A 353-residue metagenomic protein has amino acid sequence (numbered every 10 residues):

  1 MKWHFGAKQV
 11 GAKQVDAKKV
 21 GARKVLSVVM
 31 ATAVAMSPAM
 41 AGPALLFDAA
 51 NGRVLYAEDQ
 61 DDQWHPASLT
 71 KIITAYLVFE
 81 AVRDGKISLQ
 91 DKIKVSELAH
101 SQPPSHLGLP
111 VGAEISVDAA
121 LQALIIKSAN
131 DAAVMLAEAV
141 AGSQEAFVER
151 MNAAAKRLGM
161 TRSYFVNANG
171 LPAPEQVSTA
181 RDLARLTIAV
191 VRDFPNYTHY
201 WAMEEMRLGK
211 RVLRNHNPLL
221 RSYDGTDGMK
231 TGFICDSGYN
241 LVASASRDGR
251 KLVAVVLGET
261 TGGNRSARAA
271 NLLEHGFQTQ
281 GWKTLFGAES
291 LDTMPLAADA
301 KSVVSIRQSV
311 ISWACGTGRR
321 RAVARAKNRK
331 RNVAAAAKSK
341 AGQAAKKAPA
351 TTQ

Functional and structural regions predicted by a protein language model:
M1-G21: N-terminal secretory signal peptides that target proteins for export/translocation
K2, A31-R181, I188-V191: Active-site-adjacent loops and short helices of periplasmic peptidoglycan-processing enzymes
V20, S68, G262-R265: Short alpha-helical segments used as structural interaction elements across diverse proteins
R23-V28: Sec-dependent signal peptide recognition, specifically the positively charged N-region followed immediately by
M160-Y164, P172-V177, R181-Q353: Domain-terminus/edge residues, biased toward the C-terminal soluble/receptor-binding domains of extracytoplasmic
